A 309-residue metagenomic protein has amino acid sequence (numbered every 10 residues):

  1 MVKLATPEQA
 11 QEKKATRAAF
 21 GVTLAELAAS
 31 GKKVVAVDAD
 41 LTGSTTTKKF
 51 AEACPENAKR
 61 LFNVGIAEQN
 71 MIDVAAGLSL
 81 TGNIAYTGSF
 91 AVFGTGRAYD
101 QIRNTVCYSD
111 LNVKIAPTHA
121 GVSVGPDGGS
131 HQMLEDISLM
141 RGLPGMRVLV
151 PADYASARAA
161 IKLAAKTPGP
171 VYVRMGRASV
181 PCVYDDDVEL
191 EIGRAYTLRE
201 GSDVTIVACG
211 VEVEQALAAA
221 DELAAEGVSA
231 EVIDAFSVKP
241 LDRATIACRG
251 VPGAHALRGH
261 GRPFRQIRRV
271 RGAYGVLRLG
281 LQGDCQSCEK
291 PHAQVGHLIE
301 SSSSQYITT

Functional and structural regions predicted by a protein language model:
M1-R174, E189, G283, Q294: Thiamine diphosphate
V2-A5, K33, L41-K48, E52-C54 (+2 more regions): Thiamine diphosphate
Q305-Y306: Low-complexity, intrinsically disordered or signal/transmembrane-proximal segments
